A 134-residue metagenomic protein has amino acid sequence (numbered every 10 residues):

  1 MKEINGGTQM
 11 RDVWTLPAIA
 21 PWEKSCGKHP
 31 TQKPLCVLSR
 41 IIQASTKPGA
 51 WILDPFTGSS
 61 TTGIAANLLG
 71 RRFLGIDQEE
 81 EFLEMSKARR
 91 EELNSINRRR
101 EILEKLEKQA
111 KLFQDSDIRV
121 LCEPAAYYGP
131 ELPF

Functional and structural regions predicted by a protein language model:
M1: P-loop NTPase nucleotide-binding module
I4-F134: S-adenosyl-L-methionine-dependent nucleic acid methyltransferase catalytic domains
